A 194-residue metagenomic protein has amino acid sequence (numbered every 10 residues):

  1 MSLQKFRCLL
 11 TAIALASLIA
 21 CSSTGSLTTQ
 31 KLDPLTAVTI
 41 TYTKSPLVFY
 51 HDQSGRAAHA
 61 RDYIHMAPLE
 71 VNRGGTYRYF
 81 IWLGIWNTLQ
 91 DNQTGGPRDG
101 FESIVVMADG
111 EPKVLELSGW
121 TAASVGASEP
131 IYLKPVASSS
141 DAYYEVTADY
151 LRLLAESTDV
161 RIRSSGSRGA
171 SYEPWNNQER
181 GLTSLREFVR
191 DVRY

Functional and structural regions predicted by a protein language model:
M1-L10: Bacterial N-terminal signal peptides that target proteins for export
S17-A20: C-terminal motif of bacterial Sec signal peptides marking the signal peptidase cleavage site
S22-G25: Bacterial signal peptide processing site
T28-Q53: Post-signal peptide N-terminal segment of mature Sec-exported envelope proteins
A67-N92: Contiguous beta-strand segments within globular domains
T94-E102: Short coil-to-beta strand junction motifs in C2/discoidin
M107-P112: Short strand-turn-strand beta-turns centered on an Asx-Gly dipeptide
G119-Y194: Internal interaction segment
